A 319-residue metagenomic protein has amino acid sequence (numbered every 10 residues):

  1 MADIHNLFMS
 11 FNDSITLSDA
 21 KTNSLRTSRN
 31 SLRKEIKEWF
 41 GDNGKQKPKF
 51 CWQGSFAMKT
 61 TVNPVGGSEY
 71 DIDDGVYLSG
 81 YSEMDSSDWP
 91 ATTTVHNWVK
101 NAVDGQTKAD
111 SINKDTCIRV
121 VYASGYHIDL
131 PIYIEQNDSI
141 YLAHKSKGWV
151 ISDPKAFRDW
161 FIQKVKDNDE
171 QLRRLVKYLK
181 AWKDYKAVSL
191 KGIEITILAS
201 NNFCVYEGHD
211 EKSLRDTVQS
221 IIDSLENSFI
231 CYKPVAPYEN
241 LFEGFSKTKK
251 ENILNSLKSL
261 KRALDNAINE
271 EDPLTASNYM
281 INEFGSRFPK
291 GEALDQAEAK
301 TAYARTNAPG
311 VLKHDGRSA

Functional and structural regions predicted by a protein language model:
M1-E69, G80-P90: N-terminal regions immediately upstream of nucleotidyltransferase
M1-S10, P234-A319: Terminal (often C-terminal) interaction modules
D19, N23, I36-W39, G44 (+2 more regions): Conserved catalytic core of two-metal-ion nucleotidyltransferases
N23-T27, W89-T93, K166-E170, S189: Soluble non-cytosolic domains of exported or imported proteins
T27, S31-E35, T94-A102, R174 (+2 more regions): Long, highly charged amphipathic alpha-helices
D73: Glycine- and aspartate-rich repeat motifs characteristic of hemolysin/RTX-like Ca2+-binding segments in secreted
V76-G80, F203: Short beta-strand-to-loop capping motifs
K100, N113-V235, L312-A319: Catalytic cores of NTP-dependent nucleotidyl/adenyl transfer enzymes across multiple folds
